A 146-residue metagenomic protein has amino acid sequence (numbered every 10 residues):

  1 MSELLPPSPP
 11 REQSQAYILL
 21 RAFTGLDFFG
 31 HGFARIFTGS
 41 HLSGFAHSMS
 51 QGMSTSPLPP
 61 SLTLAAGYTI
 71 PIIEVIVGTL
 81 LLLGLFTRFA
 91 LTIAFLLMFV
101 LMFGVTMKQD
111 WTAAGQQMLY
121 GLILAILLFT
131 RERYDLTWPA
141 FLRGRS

Functional and structural regions predicted by a protein language model:
M1-G44, L58-I72, I76, L83-S146: Extended, low-polarity transmembrane helix blocks
G44-G52: A glycine-rich, hydrophobic loop/mini-helix early in the fold
Q51-P59: Short, basic/aromatic beta-hairpin or loop at an interaction surface
